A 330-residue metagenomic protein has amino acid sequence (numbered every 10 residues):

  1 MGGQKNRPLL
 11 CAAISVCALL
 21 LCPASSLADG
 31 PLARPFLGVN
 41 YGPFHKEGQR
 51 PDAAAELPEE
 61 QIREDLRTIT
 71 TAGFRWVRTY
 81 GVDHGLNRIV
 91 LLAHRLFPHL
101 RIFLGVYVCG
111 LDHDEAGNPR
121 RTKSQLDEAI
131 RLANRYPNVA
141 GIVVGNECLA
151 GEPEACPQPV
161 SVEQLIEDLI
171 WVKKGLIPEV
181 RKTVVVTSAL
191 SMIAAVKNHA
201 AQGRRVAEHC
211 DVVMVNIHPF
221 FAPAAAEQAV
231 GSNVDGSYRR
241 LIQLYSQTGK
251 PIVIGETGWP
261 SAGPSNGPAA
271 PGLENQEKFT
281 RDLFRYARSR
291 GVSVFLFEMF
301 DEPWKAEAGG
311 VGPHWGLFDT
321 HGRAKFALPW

Functional and structural regions predicted by a protein language model:
C11-C22: Bacterial N-terminal signal peptides
F36-G105, D112-T122: N-terminal carbohydrate-binding/catalytic regions of secreted carbohydrate-active enzymes
R50-P51, S265-K278, Y286-W330: Aromatic-rich peripheral "rim/lid" segments of glycoside hydrolase catalytic domains that contact and position glycan
V77, I142, V213, I254-E256 (+1 more regions): Conserved, mostly hydrophobic/aromatic
R88-V184, S188, I254: Substrate-binding cleft of extracellular glycoside hydrolase catalytic domains
L104, A140, N146, L190-V234: Aromatic- and acid-rich polysaccharide-binding/catalytic face of secreted or lumenal carbohydrate-active enzymes
K173-N198, G249-E256, S293-E302: Aromatic-lined carbohydrate-recognition surfaces of secreted/lumenal glycan-active proteins
H218-S265: Glycoside hydrolase catalytic-domain groove-lining segments
